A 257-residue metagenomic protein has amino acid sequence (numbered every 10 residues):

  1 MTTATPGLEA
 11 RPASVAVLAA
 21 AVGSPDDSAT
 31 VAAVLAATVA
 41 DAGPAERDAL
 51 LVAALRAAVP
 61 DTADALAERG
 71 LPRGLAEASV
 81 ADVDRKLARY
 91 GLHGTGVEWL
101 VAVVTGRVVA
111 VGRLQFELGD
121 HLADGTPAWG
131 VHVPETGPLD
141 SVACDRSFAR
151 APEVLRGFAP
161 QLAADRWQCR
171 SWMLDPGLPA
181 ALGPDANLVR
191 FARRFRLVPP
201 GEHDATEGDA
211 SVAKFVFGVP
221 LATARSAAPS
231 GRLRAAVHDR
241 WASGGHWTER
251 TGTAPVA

Functional and structural regions predicted by a protein language model:
M1-L139, F158-D165, L182-A257: Non-catalytic substrate-recognition and accessory regions of acyl/acetyltransferase enzymes
P134, R166-G177: Conserved beta-strand-loop-alpha-helix junction that forms the acyl-donor binding cleft
L139-F158, W167: Conserved acetyl-CoA-binding loop-helix of GNAT-fold acetyltransferases
A143, P179-A180: A short secondary-structure junction signal
